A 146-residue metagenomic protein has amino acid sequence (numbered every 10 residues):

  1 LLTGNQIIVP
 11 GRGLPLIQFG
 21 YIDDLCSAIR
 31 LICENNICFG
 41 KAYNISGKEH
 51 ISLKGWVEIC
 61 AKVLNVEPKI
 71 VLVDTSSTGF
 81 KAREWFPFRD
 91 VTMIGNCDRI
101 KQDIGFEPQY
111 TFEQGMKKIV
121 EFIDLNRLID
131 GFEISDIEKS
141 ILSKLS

Functional and structural regions predicted by a protein language model:
G4, N35-N36, F122-N126: Generic structural signal for alpha-helix termini and adjacent loop/cap motifs
P10-C33, G40-K41: Substrate-positioning beta->alpha
G20, I51, G95, Y110: Residue-level signal for the nucleotide or nucleotide-sugar donor/cofactor binding architecture
L25, I29, I45, W56 (+2 more regions): Non-catalytic, hydrophobic alpha-helical segments
I29-C33, C60, M116-I123: Hydrophobic "lid"/C-terminal helical patch of Rossmann-like NAD(P)-dependent dehydrogenase/epimerase domains
L31-W85, C97, L145: Mid/C-terminal beta-alpha module of Rossmann-like enzyme folds, strongest in SDR-family dehydrogenases/epimerases
T78-G105, N126-L128: Conserved C-terminal active-site "lid" loop/helix of NAD(P)H-dependent oxidoreductases that clamps the redox cofactor
F112-S146: Amphipathic terminal alpha-helices
